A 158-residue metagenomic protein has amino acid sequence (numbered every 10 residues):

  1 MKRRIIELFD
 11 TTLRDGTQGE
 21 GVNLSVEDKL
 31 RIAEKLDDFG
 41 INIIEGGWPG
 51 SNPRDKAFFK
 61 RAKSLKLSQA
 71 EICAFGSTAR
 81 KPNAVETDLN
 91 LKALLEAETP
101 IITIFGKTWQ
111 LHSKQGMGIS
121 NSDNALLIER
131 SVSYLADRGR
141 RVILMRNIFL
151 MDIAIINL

Functional and structural regions predicted by a protein language model:
M1-G21, T103-G116, D137-I143, N147: N-terminal small/glycine-rich loop or linker at the start of catalytic domains across soluble metabolic enzymes
K2-I6, G40-N42, L67-I72, E98-P100 (+1 more regions): Short, well-ordered coil/turn segments that N-cap beta-strands
F9-I41: Conserved N-terminal beta1-alpha1 strand-loop-helix module at the mouth
D28-G47, K92-I101: Catalytic domains of carbohydrate-active enzymes, especially glycoside hydrolases
N42-K66, A74-N83, I104-I119, M145-I153: Glycine-rich, proline-tolerant flexible connector loops at the mouths of alpha/beta enzymes
K60-L67, L89-P100, V132-G139: Acidic (Asp/Glu)-rich catalytic clusters
P82-L94, A154-L158: Catalytic cores of alpha/beta
E98, H112, G116-L158: Metal-dependent enolase-superfamily TIM-barrel catalytic cores that perform enediolate-based chemistry
